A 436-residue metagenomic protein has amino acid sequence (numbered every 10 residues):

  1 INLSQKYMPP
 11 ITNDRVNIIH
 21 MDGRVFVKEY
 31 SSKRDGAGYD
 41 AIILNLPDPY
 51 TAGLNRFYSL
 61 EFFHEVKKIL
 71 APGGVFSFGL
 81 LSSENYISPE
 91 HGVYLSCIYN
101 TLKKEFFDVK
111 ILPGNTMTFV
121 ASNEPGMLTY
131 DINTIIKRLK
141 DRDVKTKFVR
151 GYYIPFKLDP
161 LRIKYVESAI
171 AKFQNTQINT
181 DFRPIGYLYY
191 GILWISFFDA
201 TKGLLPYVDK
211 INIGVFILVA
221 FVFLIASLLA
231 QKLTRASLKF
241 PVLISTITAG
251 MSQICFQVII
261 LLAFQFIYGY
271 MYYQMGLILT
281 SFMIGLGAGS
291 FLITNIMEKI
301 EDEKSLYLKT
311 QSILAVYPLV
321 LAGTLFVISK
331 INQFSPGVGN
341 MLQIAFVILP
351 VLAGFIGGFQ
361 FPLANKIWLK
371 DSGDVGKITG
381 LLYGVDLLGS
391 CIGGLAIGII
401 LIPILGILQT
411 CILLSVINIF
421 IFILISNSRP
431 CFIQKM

Functional and structural regions predicted by a protein language model:
I1-M436: Alpha-helical transmembrane segments of multi-pass membrane proteins
